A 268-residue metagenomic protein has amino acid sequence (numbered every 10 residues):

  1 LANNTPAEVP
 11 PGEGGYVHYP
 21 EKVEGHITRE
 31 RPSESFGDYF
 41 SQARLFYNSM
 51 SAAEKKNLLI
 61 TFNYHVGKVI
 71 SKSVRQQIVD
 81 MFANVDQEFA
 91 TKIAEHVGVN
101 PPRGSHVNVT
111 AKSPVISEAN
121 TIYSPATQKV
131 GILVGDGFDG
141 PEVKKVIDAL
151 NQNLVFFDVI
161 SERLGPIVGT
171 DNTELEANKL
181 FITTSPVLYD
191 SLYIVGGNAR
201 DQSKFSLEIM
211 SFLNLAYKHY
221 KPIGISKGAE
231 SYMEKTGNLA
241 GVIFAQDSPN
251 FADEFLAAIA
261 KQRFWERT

Functional and structural regions predicted by a protein language model:
L1-V23: Structured mid-domain segments that build the active-site/substrate or prosthetic-cofactor binding neighborhood
P20-S33, F46-K218, S231-T268: Extended, subdomain-level signal for the structured scaffold at the beginning of enzyme domains
Y39-Q42: C-terminal segments of enzyme domains that contribute to small-molecule binding surfaces
H219-S226: ADP-ribose/adenylate-binding Rossmann-like module
